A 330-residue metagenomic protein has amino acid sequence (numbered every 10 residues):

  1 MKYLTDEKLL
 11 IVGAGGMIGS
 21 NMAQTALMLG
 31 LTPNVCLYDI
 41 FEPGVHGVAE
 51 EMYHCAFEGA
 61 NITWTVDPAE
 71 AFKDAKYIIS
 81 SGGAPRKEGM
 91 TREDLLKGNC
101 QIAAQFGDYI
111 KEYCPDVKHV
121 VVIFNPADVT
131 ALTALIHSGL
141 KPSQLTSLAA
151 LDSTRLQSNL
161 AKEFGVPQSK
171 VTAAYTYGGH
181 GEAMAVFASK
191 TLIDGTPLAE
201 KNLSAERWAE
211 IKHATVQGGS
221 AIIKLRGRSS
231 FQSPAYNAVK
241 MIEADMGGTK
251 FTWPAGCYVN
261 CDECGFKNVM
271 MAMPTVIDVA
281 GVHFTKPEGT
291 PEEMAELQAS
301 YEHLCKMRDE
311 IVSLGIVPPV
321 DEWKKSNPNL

Functional and structural regions predicted by a protein language model:
M1-E7: A short, basic/flexible loop-to-alpha-helix module at the beginning of a structural domain
D6, L31-A75, D309-I311, I316: Conserved N-terminal Rossmann-fold NAD(P) cofactor-binding segment
G15: Conserved glycine-rich cofactor-binding loop
G19-S20: N-terminal Rossmann-fold NAD(P) dinucleotide-binding loop
M28-N34, G139-P142: Conserved S-adenosyl-L-methionine
C55-H119: Rossmann-like NAD(P)-binding element
T91-N159: Rossmann-like NAD(P)(H) cofactor-binding subdomain of soluble oxidoreductases
S138-S143, S153-L330: C-terminal substrate-binding/catalytic lobe of Rossmann-fold NAD(P)-dependent dehydrogenases
